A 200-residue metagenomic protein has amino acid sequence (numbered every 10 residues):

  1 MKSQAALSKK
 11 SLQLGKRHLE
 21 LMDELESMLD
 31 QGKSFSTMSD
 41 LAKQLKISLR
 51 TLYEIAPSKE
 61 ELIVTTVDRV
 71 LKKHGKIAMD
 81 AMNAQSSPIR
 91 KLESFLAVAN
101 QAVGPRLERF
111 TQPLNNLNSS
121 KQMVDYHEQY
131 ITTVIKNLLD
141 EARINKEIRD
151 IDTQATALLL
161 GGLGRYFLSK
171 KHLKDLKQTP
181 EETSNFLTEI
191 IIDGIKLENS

Functional and structural regions predicted by a protein language model:
M1-S8, S94, T133-I144, G162 (+2 more regions): C-terminal peripheral helix-coil segments that are non-catalytic and often amphipathic
K2, E20, E24, M28-E61 (+1 more regions): Helix-turn-helix
Q13-L25, L41, T66-V70, H74 (+1 more regions): Generic hydrophobic, amphipathic alpha-helix propensity
L14, I63, V67, L71 (+3 more regions): Amphipathic, non-transmembrane alpha-helical scaffold segments
T65, A78-P105, A157-L160: Hydrophobic alpha-helical connector segments
A81, L107-L114, F167, K171-K174: Secondary-structure edge/capping motif, primarily at the C-terminal ends of alpha-helices and the immediately following
I89-P113, D125-Q129, L197-S200: Helical hydrophobic small-molecule/effector-binding pocket
S119-N145, Q154-L158, Y166-S169: Amphipathic alpha-helical packing segments from all-alpha helical-bundle domains
